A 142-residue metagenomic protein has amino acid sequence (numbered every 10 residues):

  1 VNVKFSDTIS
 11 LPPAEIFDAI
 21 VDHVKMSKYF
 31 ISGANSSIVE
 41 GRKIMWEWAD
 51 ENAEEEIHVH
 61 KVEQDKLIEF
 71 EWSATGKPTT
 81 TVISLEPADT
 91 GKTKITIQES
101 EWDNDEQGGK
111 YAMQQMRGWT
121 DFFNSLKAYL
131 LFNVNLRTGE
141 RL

Functional and structural regions predicted by a protein language model:
V1-N35: Hydrophobic ligand-binding cavity/cleft-lining segments
V1-S10, D89-T96, L136-R137: Aromatic-glycine hotspot motif
K4-S10, M45-E47, H58, S84: Generic structural detector for well-ordered beta-strands
L11, V21, E54, Q114-R117 (+1 more regions): Generic recognition of short, well-ordered alpha-helical interface segments
I16-I20, M26, I44, V59 (+4 more regions): Hydrophobic pocket/interface hotspot
G33-R42, E55-I57: A solvent-exposed, acidic/Ser-Thr-rich amphipathic alpha-helical stretch
A49-K92, S100-D103: Hydrophobic-ligand binding "helix-grip"
E101-L142: A conserved amphipathic terminal alpha-helix motif
